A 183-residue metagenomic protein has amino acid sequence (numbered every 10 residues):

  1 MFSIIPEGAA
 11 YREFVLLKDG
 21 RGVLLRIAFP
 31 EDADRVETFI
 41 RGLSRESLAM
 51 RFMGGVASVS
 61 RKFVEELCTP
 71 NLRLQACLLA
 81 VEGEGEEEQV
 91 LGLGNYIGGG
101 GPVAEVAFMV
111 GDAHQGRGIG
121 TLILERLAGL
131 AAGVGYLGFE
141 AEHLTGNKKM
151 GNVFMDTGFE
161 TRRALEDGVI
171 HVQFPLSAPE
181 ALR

Functional and structural regions predicted by a protein language model:
M1-R183: Long, contiguous binding/interaction regions
